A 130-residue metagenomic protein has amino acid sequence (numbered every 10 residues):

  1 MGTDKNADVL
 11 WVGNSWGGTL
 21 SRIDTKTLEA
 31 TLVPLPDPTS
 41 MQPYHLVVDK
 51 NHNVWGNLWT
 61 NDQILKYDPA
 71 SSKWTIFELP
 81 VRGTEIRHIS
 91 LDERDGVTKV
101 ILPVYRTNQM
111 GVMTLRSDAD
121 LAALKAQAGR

Functional and structural regions predicted by a protein language model:
M1-D8, P38-N53, R82-V97: Beta-rich, blade/repeat-based domains predominating in secreted/periplasmic proteins but also intracellular
D4, L10-W16, V54-T60, V100-R106: Conserved beta-strand positions in repeat-built beta-propeller and related beta-rich domains
T19-R22, D62-K66, Q109-G111: A short loop-to-beta-strand structural motif that recurs across blades of beta-propeller domains
D24-L28, D68-S72, R116-S117: Short loop/turn segments that connect beta-strands within beta-propeller blades
P34-P38, E78-R82, A128: Surface loop/turn motifs at the tips and blade-to-blade linkers of beta-strand repeat domains
N57-T60, K66, S72-W74: Intrinsically disordered, low-complexity segments enriched in Gly and acidic/Ser/Thr residues that form flexible
I86-R130: Blade-level signature of beta-propeller repeat domains, shared across WD40, Kelch, NHL, RCC1 and BNR/Asp-box propellers
